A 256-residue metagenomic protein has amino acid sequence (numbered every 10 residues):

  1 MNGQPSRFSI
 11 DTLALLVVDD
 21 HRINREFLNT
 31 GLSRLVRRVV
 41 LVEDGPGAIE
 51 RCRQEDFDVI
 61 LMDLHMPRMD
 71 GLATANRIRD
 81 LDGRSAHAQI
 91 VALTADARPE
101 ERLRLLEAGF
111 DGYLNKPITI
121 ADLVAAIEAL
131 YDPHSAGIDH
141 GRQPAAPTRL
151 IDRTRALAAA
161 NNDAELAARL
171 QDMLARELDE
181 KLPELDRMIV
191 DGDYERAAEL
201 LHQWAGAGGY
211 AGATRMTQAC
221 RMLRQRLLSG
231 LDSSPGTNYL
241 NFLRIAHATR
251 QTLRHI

Functional and structural regions predicted by a protein language model:
M1-R149, I245, R250, R254: C-terminal compact regulatory domains
P5-T12, G112, T119-I256: Two-component system phosphorelay core
